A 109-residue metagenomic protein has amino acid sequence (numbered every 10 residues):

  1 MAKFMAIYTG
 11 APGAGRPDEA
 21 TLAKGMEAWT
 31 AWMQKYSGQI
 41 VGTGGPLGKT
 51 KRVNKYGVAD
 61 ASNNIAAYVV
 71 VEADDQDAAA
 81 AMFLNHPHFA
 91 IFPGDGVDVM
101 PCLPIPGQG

Functional and structural regions predicted by a protein language model:
M1-G109: Conserved, structured core segments of small domains
